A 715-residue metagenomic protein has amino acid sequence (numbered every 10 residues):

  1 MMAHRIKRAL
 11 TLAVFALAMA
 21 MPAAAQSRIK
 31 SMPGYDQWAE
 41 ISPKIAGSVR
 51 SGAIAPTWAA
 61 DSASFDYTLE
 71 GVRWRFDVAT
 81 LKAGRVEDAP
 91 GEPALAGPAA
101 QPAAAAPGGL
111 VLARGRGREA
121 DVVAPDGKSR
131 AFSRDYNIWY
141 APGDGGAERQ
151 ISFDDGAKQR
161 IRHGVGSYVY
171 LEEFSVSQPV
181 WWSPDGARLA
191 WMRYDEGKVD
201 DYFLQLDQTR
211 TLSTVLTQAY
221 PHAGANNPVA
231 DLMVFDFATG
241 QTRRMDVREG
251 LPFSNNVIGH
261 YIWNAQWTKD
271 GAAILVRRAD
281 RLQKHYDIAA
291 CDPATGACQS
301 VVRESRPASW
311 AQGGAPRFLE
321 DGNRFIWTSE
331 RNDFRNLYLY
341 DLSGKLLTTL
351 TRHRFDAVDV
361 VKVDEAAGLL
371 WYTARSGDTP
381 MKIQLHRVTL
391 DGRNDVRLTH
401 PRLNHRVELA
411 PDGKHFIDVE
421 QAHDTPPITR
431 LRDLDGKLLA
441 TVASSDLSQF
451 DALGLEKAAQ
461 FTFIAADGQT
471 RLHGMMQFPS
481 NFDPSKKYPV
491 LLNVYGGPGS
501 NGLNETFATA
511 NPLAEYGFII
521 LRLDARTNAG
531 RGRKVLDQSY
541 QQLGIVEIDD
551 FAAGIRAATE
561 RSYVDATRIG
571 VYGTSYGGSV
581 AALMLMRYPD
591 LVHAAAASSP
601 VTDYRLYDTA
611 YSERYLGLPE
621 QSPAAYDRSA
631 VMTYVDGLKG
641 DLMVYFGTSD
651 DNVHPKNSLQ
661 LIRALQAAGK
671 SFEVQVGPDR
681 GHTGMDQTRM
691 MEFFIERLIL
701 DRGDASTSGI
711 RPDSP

Functional and structural regions predicted by a protein language model:
T11-A20: Bacterial N-terminal signal peptides
A53-T57, S64, T68-R73, A83-E87 (+19 more regions): Non-catalytic accessory segments flanking enzyme active sites
A60-D61, P125-D126, P184-D185, K269-D270 (+3 more regions): Residue-level detector of Asp-centered blade-edge/turn motifs that repeat once per structural unit in beta-propeller
F65, G127-R130, G186-L189, A272-L275 (+3 more regions): Hydrophobic beta-strand positions that form the internal "hydrophobic ladder" of WD40/Gbeta-like beta-propeller blades
L69-V72, K128-G143, F153-S177, M192-D231 (+8 more regions): A flexible loop/linker signature enriched in serine peptidases of the S9 family
V78-L81, G143-G146, F237-G240, D292-G296 (+3 more regions): Short loop/turn segments that connect beta-strands within beta-propeller blades
P102, P107, G156-V180, Q208-P228 (+3 more regions): Surface-exposed acidic, glycine/proline-enriched linker/cap segments that occur as 15-30-residue helix-coil
D200-D201, I262-Q266, G271, N404-P715: Serine-hydrolase catalytic core recognition
